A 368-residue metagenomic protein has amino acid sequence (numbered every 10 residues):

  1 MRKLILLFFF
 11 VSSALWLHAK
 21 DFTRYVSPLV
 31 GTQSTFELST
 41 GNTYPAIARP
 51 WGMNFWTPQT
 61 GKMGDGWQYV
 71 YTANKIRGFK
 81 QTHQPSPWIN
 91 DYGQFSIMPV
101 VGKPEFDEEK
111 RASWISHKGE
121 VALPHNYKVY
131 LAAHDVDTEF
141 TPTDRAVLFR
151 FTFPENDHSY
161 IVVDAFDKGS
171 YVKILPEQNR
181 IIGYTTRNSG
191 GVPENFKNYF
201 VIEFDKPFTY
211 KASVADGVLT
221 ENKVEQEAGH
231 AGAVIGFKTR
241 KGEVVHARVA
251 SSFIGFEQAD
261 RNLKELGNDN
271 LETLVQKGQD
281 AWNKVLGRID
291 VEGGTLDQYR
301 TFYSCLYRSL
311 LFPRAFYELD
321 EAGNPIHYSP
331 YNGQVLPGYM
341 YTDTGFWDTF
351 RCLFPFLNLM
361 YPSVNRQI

Functional and structural regions predicted by a protein language model:
M1-K20: Bacterial Sec-dependent N-terminal signal peptides
K20-F354, N358-Q367: Accessory carbohydrate-recognition regions in carbohydrate-active enzymes
